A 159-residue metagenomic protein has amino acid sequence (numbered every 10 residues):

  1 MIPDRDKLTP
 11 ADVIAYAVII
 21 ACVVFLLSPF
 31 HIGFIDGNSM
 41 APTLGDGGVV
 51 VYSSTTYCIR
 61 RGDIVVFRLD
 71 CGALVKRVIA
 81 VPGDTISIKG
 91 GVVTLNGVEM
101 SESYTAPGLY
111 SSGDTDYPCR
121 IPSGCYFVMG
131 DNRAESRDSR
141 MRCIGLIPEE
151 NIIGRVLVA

Functional and structural regions predicted by a protein language model:
M1-V75, R142-A159: Protein maturation boundaries and topogenic segments
G45, R60-R61, V81, I121-P122 (+1 more regions): Residue-level recognition of short, solvent-exposed, well-ordered loop/turn junctions that link secondary-structure
V49, I64, T85, C125-Y126: Residue-level marker of beta-strand positions
K76-S87: RNA pseudouridine synthases
K89, L95-G97: Short strand-turn-strand beta-turns centered on an Asx-Gly dipeptide
D114-A159: Beta-strand-rich cores of mature extracytoplasmic or soluble domains
